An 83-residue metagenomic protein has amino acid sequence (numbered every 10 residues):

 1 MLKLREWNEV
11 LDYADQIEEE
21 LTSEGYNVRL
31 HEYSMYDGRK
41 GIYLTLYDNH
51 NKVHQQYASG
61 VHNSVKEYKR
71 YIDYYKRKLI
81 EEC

Functional and structural regions predicted by a protein language model:
M1-H31, E82: Negatively charged, low-complexity tracts enriched in Asp/Glu with abundant Ser/Thr
E18-Y74: Acidic, low-complexity, intrinsically disordered interaction modules
N49, I80-E82: Intrinsically disordered and other compositionally biased segments
